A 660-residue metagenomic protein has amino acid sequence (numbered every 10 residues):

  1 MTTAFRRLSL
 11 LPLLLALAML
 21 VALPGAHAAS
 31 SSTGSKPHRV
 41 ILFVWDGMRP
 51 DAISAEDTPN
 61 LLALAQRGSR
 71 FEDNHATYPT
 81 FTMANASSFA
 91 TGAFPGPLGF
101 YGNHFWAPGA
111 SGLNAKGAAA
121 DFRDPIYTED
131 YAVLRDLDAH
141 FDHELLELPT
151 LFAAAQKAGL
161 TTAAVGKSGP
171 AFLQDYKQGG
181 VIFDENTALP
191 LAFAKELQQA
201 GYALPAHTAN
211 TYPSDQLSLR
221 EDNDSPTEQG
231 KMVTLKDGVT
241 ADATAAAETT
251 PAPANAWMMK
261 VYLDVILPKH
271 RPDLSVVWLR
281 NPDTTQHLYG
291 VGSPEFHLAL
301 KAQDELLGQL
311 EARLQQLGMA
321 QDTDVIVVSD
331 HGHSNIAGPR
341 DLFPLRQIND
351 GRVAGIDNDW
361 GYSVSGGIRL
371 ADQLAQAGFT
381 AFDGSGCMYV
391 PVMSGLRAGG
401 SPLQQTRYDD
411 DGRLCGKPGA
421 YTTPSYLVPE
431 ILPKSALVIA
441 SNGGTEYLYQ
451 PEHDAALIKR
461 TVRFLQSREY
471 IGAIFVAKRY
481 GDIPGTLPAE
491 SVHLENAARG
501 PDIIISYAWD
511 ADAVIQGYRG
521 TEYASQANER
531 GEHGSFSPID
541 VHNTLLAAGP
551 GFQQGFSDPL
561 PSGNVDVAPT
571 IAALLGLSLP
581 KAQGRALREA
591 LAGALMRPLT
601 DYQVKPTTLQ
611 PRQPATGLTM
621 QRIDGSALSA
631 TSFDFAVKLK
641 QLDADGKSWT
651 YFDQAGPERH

Functional and structural regions predicted by a protein language model:
S9-A22: Bacterial N-terminal signal peptides
D51-H104, T161-V165: Short, structured active-site-proximal loop/turn typified by the sulfatase FGly-forming signature C/S-X-P-X-R
P79-F81, N103-G112, K116-H140, A153 (+3 more regions): Secreted, luminal/periplasmic, and some membrane-associated catalytic domains that remodel anionic oxygen-ester
F94, F100-G290, V438-A440, G444-P451 (+4 more regions): His/Asp/Glu-rich, glycine-adjacent segments that coordinate divalent cations and/or stabilize oxyanion chemistry on
E248-V277, P282-T323, N335, D350-S363 (+6 more regions): A long, amphipathic alpha-helix that forms part of the scaffold/cap immediately adjacent to metal-dependent active
E469-I503, P559-S562, D566, G576-Q610: Polar, surface-exposed loop/tail segments that function as active-site lids or cofactor/substrate-recognition elements
R519-A548, D566: Low-complexity, glycine/alanine/valine/leucine- and proline-rich hydrophobic stretches
R597-H660: Phosphate/adenylate-binding glycine loop and adjacent helical scaffold
